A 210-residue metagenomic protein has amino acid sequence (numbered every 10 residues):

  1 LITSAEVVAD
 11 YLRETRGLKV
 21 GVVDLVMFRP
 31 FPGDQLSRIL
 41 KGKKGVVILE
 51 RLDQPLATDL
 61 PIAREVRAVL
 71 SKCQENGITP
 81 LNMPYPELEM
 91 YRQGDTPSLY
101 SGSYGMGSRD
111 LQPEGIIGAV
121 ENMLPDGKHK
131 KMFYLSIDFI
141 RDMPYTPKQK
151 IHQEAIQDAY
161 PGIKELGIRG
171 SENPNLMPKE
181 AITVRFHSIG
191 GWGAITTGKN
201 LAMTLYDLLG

Functional and structural regions predicted by a protein language model:
L1-V26, I182-G210: Anionic-ligand anchoring segments at beta-strand to alpha-helix junctions in alpha/beta enzyme folds, i.e., glycine
T3-E6, D34, R64, A68: Feature representing long, continuous alpha-helical segments
Y11, T15, I39-K43, V69-G77 (+2 more regions): Change "in soluble alpha/beta enzymes" to "in soluble alpha/beta proteins
G21-V23, V47, Y100: Hydrophobic/aromatic beta-strand patches that form the interior of the parallel beta-sheet core in alpha/beta enzyme
L25-G33: Short acidic loop-to-helix transition motifs that present clustered carboxylates
G33-L56: A structural-propensity feature for long, helix-poor, extended segments
E50-L166, G170-S171, G190: Peripheral docking tails and interdomain loops at the edges of cofactor- or intermediate-handling domains
L176-E180: Phosphate-binding P-loop
